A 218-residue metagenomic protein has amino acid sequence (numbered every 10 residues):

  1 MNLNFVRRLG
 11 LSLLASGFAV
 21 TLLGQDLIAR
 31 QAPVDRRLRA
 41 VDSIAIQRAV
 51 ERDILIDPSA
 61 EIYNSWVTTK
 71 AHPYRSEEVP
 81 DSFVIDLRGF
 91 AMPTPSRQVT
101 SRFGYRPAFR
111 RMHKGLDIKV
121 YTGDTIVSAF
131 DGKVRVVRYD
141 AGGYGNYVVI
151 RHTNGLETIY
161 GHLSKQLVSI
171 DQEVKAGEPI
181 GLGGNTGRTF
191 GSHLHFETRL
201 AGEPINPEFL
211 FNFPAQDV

Functional and structural regions predicted by a protein language model:
N2-F103, V218: Polar/charged, compositionally biased leader and regulatory segments
P80-I85, Q98-V127: Short glycine/threonine/proline-enriched tight-turn/helix- or strand-capping micro-motif at secondary-structure
R97-V99, D124-V134, V174-G177: Generic structural motif
T100, K119, K133-R135, S164 (+1 more regions): Conserved positions in beta-strands of structured domains
F103, T122, R138, S164-L167 (+1 more regions): A generic structural motif
R106-A108, G123-T125, Y139-A141, N185-R188 (+1 more regions): Short polar/acidic secondary-structure junctions
R111-K114, S128-L167, E197: Zn2+-dependent peptidoglycan hydrolase active-site motif and core
N146-H152, I170-V218: Conserved, short, structured surface segments that act as functional micro-motifs
